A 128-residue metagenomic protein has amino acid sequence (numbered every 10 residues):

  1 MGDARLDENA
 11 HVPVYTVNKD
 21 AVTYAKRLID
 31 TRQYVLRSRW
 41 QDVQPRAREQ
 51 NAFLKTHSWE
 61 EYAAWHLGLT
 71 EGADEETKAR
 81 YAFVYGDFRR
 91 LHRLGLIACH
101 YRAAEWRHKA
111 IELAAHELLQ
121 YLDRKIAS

Functional and structural regions predicted by a protein language model:
G2-S128: A charge-rich, low-complexity, intrinsically flexible signal that marks solvent-exposed coils, linkers, repeats
